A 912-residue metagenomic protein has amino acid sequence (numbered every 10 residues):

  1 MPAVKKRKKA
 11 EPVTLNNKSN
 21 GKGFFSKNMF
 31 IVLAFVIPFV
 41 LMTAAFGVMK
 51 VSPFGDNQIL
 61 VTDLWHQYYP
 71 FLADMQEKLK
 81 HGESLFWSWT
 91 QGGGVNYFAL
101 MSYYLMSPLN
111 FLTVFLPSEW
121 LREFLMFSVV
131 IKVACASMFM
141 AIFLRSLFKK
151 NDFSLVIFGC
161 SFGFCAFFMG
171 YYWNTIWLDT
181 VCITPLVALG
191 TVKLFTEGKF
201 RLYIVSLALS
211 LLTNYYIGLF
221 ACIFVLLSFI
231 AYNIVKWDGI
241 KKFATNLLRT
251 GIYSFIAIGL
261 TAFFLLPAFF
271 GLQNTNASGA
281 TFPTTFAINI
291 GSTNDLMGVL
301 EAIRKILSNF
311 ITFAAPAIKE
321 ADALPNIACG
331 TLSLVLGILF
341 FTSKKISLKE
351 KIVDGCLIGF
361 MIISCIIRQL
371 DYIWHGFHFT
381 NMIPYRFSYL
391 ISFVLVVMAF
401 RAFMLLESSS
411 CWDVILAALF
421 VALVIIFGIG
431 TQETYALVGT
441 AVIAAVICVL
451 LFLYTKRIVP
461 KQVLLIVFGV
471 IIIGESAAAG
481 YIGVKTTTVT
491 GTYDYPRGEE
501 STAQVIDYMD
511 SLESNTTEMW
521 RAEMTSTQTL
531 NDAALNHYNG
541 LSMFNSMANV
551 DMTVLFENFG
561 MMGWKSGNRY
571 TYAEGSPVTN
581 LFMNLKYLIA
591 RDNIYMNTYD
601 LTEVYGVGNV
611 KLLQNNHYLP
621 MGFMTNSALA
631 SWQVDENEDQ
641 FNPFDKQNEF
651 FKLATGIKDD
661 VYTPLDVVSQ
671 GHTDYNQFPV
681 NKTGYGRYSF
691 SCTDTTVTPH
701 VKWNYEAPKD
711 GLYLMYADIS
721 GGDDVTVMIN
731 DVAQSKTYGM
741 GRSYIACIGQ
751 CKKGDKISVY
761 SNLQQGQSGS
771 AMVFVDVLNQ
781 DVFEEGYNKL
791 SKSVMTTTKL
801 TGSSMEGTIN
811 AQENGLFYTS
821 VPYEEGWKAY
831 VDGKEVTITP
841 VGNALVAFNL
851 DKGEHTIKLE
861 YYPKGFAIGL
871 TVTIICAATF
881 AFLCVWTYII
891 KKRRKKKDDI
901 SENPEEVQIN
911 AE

Functional and structural regions predicted by a protein language model:
A10-N96, T488-G491, Y495-P496, E500-L530 (+1 more regions): Hydrophobic alpha-helical membrane-insertion signals
P38-M42, V130-S146, D152-W237, N246-N274 (+1 more regions): Membrane-embedded helix bundles of polyisoprenyl
A45-F148, F153-P185, L209, T213 (+2 more regions): Active-site lumenal/periplasmic loops and adjacent helix-entry segments of GT-C-fold, multi-pass membrane
H66-E77, P108, S254-K344, L348 (+7 more regions): Periplasmic/ER-lumenal interhelical loops and adjacent helix-loop junctions in multi-pass membrane proteins
Y68-F71, S669-E912: Active-site-proximal, structured, solvent-exposed surfaces of multi-pass membrane proteins that position macromolecular
E197-G198, I217, I352-Y372, F377-S501 (+2 more regions): Contiguous transmembrane helix-bundle modules in multi-pass membrane proteins
D238-L248, I338-Q369: Membrane-interface helix-loop-helix junctions at transmembrane boundaries of multi-pass membrane enzymes, predominantly
I471-P496, M509-F582, L619, M624-Q647 (+6 more regions): Extracytoplasmic/lumenal acceptor-recognition loop(s) of multi-pass membrane glycoenzymes
